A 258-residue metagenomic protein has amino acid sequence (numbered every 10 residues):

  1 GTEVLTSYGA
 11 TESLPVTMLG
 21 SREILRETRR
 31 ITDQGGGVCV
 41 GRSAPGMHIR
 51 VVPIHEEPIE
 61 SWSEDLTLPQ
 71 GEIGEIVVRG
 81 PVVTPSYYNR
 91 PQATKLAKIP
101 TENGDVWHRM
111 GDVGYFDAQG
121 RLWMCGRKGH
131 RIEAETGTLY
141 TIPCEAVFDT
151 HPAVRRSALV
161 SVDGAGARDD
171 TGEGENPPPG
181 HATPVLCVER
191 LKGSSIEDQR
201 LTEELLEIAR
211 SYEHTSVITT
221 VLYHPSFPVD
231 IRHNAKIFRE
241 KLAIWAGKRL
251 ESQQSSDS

Functional and structural regions predicted by a protein language model:
G1-S7, T11-R121, K128-R131: Conserved AMP-binding/adenylate-forming
T2, M47, V154-R155, S216-T219: A structural micro-motif
P15-T17, E60-W62, A167-P177, P228-N234: Short, solvent-exposed polar/charged micro-motifs at secondary-structure junctions
S43, Q70, G180-A182, T215 (+1 more regions): A short, structural micro-pattern
M47, C125-G126, I142, R232 (+1 more regions): Short linear motifs in exposed loops
H55-E57, D163-G166, L191, P225-V229: Short, internal active-site loops enriched in acidic
G80, P85-S86, K95-L96, D105-V106 (+1 more regions): AMP-binding/adenylate-forming catalytic core of the ANL superfamily
A158-S161, L186, L206-S258: Conserved C-terminal "lid"/linker of ANL adenylate-forming enzymes
